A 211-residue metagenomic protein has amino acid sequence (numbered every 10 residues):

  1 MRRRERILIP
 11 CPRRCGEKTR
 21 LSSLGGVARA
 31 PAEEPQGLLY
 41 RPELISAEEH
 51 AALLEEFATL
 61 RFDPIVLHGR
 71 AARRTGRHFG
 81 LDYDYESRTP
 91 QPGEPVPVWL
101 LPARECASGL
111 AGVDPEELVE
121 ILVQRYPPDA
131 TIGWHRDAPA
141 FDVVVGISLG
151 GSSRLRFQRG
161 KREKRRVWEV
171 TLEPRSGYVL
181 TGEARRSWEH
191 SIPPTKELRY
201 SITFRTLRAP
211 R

Functional and structural regions predicted by a protein language model:
R2-R3: Intrinsically disordered, low-complexity segments enriched in serine/proline and basic residues
L8-R211: Non-heme Fe(II) oxygenase metal-center motifs and adjacent flexible, charged/small-residue loops
